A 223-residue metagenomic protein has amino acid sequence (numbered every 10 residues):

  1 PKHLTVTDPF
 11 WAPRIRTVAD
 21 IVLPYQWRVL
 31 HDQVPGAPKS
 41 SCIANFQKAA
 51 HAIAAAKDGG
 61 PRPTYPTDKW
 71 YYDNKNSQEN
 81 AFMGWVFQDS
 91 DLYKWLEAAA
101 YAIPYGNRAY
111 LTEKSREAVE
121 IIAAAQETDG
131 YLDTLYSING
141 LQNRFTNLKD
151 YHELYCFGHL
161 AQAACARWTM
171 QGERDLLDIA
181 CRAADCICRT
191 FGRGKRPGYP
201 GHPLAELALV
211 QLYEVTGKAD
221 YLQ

Functional and structural regions predicted by a protein language model:
P1-Q223: Glycan-recognition and catalytic cores of secretory/periplasmic carbohydrate-active enzymes
